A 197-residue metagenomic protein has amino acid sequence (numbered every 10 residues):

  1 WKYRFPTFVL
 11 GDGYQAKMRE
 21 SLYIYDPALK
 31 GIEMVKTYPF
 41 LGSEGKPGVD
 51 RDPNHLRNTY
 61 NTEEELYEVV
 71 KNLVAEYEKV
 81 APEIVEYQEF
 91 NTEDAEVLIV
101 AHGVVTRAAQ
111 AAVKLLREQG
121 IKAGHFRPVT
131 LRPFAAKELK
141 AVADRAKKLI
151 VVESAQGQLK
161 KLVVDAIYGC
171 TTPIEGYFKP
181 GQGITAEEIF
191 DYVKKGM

Functional and structural regions predicted by a protein language model:
K2-P6, E93-V97, Q119-K122, R145-K148 (+1 more regions): Short coil/turn connectors at secondary-structure junctions
R4-E89: Conformationally flexible catalytic loops at phosphate/diphosphate-handling active centers
F8-D12, V100, E153, F178: Short beta-strand segments
Y14-A16, H102-A108, R132, A155-L159 (+1 more regions): Gly/Ser/Thr-rich loops at beta-strand to alpha-helix junctions that form or flank small-molecule/cofactor-binding
M18-Y25, Q110-A111, K161-V164, E187-E188: Short acidic, glycine/serine/threonine-rich loops at helix termini
E86-K122, F126, R132-L139: Redox- and metal-dependent alpha/beta enzyme cores, enriched for Fe-S-associated oxidoreductases and cofactor-handling
L149, E153-M197: Peripheral docking tails and interdomain loops at the edges of cofactor- or intermediate-handling domains
